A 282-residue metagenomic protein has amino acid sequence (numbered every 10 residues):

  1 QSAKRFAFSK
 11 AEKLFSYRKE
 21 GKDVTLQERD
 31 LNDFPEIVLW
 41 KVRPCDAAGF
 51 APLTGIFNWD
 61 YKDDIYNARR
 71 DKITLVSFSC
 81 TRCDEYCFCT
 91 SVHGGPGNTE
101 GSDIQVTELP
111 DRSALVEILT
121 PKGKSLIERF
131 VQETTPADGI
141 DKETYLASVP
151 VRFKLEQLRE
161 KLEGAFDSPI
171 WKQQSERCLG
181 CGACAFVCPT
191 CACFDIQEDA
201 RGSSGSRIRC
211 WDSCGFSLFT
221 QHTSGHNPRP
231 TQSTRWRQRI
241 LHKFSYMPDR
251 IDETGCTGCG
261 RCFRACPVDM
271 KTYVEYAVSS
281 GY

Functional and structural regions predicted by a protein language model:
Q1-E163, C191: Iron-sulfur-associated redox domains of electron-transfer enzymes in respiratory and anaerobic energy metabolism
K13-R18, R82-C83, T99, C181 (+4 more regions): Short secondary-structure junctions and interdomain/linker hinges
L155-E176, F194-Y282: Ferredoxin-type iron-sulfur electron-transfer modules in oxidoreductases and energy-metabolism complexes
S175-D195: Basic (Lys/Arg-enriched) interaction patch that binds polyanionic ligands
